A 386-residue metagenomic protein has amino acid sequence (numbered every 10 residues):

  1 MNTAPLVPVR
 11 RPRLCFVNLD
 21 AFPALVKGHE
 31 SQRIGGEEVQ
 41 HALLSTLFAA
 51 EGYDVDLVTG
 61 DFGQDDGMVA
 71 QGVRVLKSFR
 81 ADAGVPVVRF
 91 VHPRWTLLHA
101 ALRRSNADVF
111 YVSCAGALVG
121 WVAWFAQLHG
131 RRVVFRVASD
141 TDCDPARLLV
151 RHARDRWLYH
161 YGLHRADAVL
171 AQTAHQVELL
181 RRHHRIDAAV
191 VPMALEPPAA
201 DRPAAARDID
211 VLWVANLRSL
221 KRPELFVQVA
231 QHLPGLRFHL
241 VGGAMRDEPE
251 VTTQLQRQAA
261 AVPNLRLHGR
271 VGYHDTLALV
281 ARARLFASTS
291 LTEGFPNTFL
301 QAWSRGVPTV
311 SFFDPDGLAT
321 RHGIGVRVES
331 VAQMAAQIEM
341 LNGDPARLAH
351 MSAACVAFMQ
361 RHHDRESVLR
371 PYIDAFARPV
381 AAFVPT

Functional and structural regions predicted by a protein language model:
M1-G63, Q231: N-terminal subdomain of nucleotide-sugar transferases
C15, P203-K221, V227-L233, H239-V241: Conserved donor-binding/catalytic core segment of Leloir-type glycosyltransferases
P93, R132, D142-Y161, R165 (+1 more regions): Nucleotide-sugar donor phosphate/pyrophosphate-binding loop at the beta->alpha transition of glycosyltransferases
F110-R131, F135-V137, T141: An aromatic- and histidine-rich active-site surface loop
W157-A200: Donor nucleotide-sugar binding/catalytic pocket of nucleotide-sugar-dependent glycosyltransferases
R237-N264, D275: Short, structured helix-loop element that forms part of the nucleotide-activated donor/catalytic region
L291: Aromatic "clamp/platform" in nucleotide-sugar-dependent glycosyltransferases that forms part of the donor/acceptor
S304-F312: Short hydrophobic beta-strand element within catalytic cores of glycosyltransferases and related nucleotide-activated
